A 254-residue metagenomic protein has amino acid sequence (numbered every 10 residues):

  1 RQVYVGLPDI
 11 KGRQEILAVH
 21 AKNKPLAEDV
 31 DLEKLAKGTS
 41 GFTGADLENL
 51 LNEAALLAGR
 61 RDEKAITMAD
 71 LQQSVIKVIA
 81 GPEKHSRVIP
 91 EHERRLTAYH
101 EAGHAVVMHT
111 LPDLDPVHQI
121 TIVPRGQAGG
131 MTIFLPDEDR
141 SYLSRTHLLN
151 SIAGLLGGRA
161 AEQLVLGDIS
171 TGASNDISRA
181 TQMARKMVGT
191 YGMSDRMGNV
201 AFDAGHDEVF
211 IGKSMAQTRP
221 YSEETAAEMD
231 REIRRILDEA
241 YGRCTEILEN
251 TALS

Functional and structural regions predicted by a protein language model:
V5-D70, K77, G81-P82, L155-Q163 (+2 more regions): Conserved C-terminal "switch" segment of AAA+ ATPases
K34, N49, D70-Q73, E101 (+2 more regions): Amphipathic alpha-helical interaction segments
K37, H85, S254: P-loop NTPase motor-domain active sites and their immediate coupling elements
G41, A98-Y99: Alpha-helical architecture
Q72-K77, G126-A128: Short, conserved phosphate-binding/catalytic loop or strand-edge motifs used in phosphoryl-/nucleotidyl-transfer
S86-L96: Short pre-active-site segment immediately N-terminal to the catalytic Zn-binding motif
R95-A98, A105-S254: Soluble catalytic regions of large protease machineries
